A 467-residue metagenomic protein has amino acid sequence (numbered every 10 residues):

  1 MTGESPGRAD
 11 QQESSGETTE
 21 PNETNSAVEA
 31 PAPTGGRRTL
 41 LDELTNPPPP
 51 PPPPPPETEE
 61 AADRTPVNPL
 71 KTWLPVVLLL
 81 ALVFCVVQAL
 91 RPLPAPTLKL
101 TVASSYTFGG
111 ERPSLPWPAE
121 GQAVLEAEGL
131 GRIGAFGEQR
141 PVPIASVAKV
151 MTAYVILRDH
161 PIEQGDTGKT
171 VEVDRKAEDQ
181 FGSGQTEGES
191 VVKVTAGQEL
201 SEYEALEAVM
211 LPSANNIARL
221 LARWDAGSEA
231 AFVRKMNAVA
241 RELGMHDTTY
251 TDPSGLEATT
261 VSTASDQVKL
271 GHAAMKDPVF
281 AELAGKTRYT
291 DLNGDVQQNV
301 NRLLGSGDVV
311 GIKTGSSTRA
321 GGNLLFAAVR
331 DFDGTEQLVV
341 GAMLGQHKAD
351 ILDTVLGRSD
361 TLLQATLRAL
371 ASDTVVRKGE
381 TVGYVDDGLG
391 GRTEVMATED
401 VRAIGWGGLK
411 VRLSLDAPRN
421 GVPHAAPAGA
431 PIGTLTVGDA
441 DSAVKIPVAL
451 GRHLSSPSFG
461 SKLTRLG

Functional and structural regions predicted by a protein language model:
M1-L70, L74: Terminal targeting segments of Actinobacterial cell-envelope proteins
W73-A89: Hydrophobic membrane-insertion alpha-helices, especially the h-region of bacterial N-terminal signal peptides
L90-L93, A369-G467: Conserved SxxK-family serine transpeptidase/carboxypeptidase catalytic domain of penicillin-binding proteins
L93-S265, H272-A281: Active-site-adjacent loops and short helices of periplasmic peptidoglycan-processing enzymes
S105-Y106, L304-K313, S414-R419: Short Pro/Gly-enriched beta-strand edge/turn motifs at strand-loop
P113-L115, G197, T314-R319, A425-A426: Short Gly/Pro-enriched turn/cap motifs at secondary-structure boundaries
E128-L130, D159-H160, D174-E178, W224-A226 (+9 more regions): Solvent-exposed coil/turn segments that connect beta secondary-structure elements in extracytoplasmic/periplasmic
A281, G285-T374, V382: A penicillin-recognizing enzyme superfamily signal
